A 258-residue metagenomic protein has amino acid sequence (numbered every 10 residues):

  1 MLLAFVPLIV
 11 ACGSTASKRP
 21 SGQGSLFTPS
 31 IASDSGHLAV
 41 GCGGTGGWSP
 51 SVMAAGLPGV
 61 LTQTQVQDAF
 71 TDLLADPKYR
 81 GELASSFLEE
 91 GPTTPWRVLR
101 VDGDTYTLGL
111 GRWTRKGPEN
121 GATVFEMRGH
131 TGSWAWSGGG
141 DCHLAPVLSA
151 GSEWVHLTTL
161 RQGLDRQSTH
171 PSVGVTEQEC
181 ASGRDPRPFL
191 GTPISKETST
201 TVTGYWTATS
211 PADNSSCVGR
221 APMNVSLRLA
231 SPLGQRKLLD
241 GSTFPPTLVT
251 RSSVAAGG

Functional and structural regions predicted by a protein language model:
M1-L3: N-terminal export and membrane-targeting signals
P7-A11: C-terminal motif of bacterial Sec signal peptides marking the signal peptidase cleavage site
T15-Y106, L110, H143-K196, T243-G258: Extracytoplasmic low-complexity, Pro/Thr/Ser/Ala/Gly-rich segments that lie immediately after a secretion/anchoring
S86-L144, T201-S252: Extracytosolic low-complexity repeat regions of secreted or lipid-anchored proteins
